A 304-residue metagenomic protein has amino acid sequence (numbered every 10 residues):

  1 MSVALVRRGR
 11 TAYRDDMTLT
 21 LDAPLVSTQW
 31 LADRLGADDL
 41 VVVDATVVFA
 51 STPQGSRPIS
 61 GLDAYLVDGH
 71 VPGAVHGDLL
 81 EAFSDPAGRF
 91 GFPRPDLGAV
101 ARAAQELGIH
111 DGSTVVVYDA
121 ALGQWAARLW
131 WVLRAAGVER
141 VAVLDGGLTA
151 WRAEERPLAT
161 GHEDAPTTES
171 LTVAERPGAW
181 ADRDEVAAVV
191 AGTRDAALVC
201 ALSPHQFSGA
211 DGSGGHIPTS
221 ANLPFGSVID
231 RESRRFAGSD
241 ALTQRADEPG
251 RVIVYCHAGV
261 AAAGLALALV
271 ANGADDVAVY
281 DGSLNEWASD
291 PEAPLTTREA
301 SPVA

Functional and structural regions predicted by a protein language model:
V3-A304: Cytosolic catalytic domains that perform sulfur/thiol-centered chemistry
